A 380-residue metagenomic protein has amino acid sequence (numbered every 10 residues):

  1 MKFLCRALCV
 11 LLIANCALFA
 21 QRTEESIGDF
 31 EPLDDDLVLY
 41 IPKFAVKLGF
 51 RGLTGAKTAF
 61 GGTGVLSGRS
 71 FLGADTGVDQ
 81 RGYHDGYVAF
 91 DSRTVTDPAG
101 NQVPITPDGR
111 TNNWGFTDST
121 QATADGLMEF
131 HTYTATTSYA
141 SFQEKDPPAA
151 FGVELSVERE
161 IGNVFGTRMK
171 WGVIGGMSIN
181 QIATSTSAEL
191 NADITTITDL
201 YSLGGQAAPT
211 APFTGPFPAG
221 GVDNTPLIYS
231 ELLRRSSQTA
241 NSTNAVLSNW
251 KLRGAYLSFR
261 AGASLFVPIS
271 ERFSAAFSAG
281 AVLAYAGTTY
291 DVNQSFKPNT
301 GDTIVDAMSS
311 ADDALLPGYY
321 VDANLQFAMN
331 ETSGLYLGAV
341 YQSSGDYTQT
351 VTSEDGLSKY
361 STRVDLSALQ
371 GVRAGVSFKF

Functional and structural regions predicted by a protein language model:
M1-Y40: Cleavable N-terminal export/targeting peptides
Q21, E31-P42, P147, E158-V173 (+3 more regions): Short loop/turn motifs that connect adjacent beta-strands in outer-membrane beta-barrel proteins
T23, L366-F380: Outer-membrane beta-barrel "beta-signal"
F50-T54, M177-A183, L257, A281-T289 (+2 more regions): Transmembrane beta-strands of outer-membrane beta-barrel pores
L53-A150, A314: Surface-exposed strand-loop-strand hairpins of Gram-negative outer-membrane beta-barrel proteins
A59-T63, T120-P148, Q181-A255, Y285-L316 (+1 more regions): Extracellular/periplasm-exposed beta-strand and loop segments of Gram-negative cell-envelope proteins, dominated by
P148-E154, K170, G254-R260, S274-A276 (+2 more regions): Transmembrane beta-barrel architecture of outer-membrane proteins
V153-R159, G175-M177, F259-V267, A279-L283 (+3 more regions): Residues on the lipid-exposed face of transmembrane beta-strands in outer-membrane beta-barrel proteins
